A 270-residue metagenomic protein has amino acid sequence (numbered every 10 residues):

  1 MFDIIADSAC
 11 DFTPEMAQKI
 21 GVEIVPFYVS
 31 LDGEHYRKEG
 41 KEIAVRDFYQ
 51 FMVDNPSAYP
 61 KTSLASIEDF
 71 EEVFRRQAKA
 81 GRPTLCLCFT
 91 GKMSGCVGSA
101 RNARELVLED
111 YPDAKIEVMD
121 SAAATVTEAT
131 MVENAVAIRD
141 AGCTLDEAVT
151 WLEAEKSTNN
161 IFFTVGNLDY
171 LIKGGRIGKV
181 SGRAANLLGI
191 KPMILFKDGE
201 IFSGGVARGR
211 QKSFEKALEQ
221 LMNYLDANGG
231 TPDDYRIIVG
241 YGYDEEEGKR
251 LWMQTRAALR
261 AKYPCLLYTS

Functional and structural regions predicted by a protein language model:
D3, A9-A17, V22-E23, Y28 (+5 more regions): Mixed-charge interfacial surface used for oligomerization/domain docking and macromolecular partner engagement
D3-A65: N-terminal glycine-rich anion-binding loop in soluble enzyme alpha/beta folds
Q50-I67, I201-K216: Acidic/glycine-enriched edge-of-secondary-structure segments
D54, G81-C86, L108-M119, L266-L267: Glycine/charged-rich beta-loop-alpha catalytic/anionic-binding loops adjacent to active sites
S57-E68, C88-G95, A122-A123: Short coil/turn segments at secondary-structure boundaries
D69-A100: N-terminal glycine-rich phosphate/adenylate-binding segment common to multiple enzyme folds
F74, C88-G91, R104-Y111, D120 (+1 more regions): Generic hydrophobic/packing signal
